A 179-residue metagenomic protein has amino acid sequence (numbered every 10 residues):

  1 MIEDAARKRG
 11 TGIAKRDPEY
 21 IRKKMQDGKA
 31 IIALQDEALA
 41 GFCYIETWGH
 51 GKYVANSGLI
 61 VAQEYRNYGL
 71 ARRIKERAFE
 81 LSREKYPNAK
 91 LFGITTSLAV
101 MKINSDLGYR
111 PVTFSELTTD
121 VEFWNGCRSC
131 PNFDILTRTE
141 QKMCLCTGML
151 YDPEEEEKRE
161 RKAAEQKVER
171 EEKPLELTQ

Functional and structural regions predicted by a protein language model:
E3, R7-Y65: A conserved beta-strand-loop-helix scaffold within acyl/acetyltransferase catalytic domains
I13, I74, Q141: Soluble or luminal CAZymes and related metallo-dependent hydrolases
V61, N67-S82, L91-G93: Conserved acetyl-CoA-binding loop-helix of GNAT-fold acetyltransferases
R83-Q179: Terminal substrate-recognition subdomain of acyl/acetyltransferases
